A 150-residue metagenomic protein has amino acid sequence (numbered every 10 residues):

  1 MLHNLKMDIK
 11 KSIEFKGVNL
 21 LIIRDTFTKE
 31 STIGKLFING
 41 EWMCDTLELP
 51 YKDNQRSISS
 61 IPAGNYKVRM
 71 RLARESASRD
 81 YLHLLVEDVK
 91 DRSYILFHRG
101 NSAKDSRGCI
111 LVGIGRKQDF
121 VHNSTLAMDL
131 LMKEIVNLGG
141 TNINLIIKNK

Functional and structural regions predicted by a protein language model:
L2-I143, K148-K150: Cell wall/extracellular polymer interaction/catalysis modules
